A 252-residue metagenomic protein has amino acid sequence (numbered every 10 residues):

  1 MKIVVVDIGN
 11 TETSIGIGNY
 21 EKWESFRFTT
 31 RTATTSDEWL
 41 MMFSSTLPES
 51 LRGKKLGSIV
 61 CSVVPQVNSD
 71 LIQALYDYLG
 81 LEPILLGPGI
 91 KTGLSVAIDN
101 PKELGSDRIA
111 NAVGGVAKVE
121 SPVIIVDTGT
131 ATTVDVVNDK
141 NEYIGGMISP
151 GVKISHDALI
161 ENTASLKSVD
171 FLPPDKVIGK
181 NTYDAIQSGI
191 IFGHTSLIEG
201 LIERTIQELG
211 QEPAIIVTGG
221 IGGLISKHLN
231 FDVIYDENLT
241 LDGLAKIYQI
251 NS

Functional and structural regions predicted by a protein language model:
M1-T92: N-terminal glycine/serine-rich phosphate-binding loop of ATP-dependent small-molecule kinases, especially carbohydrate
M1-W23, G115, S121-Y143, L159 (+1 more regions): Gly/Thr-rich phosphate-binding beta-strand-loop-beta motif of the actin/hexokinase/Hsp70
F26, T32, P174-A214, D232: Adenine-nucleotide phosphate-binding core of ATP-dependent small-molecule kinases
R31-T35, S106, N111-V113, A117-E120 (+3 more regions): Glycine-rich phosphate-binding loop plus the immediately following alpha-helix
T32-T34, S62-N68, Q211-H228: Glycine-rich phosphate-binding loops at beta-strand->alpha-helix junctions
C61-V119, D232-Q249: Glycine-rich phosphate-binding loop and adjoining helix at the ATP-binding site of ATP-dependent phosphoryl-transfer
N68, K91-G93, T132-V134, G222-I225: Short, active-site-adjacent cap segments at secondary-structure transitions
L81-T92, T130, A164-P174, T218-G220: Acidic-glycine-rich active-site phosphate/pyrophosphate-binding loop
